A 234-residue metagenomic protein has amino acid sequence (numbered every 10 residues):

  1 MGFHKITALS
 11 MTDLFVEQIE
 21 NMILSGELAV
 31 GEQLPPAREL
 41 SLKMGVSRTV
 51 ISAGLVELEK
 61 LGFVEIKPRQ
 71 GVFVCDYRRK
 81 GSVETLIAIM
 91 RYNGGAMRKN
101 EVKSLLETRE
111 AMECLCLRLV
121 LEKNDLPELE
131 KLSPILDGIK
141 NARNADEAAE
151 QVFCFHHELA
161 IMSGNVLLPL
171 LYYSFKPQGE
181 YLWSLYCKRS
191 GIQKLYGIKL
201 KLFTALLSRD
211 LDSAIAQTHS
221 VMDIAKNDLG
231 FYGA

Functional and structural regions predicted by a protein language model:
M1-A111: Short linear motifs at protein or domain termini
M1-G2, D212-A234: C-terminal effector-binding regulatory domain of bacterial HTH transcription factors
S10, I192-K194: Short helix-capping and inter-helix turn/linker motifs at the boundaries of alpha-helical repeat units
M22, G26, G81, F175-L182 (+2 more regions): A short secondary-structure junction motif
L105-S184, L195-K199, S213-I224: Conserved amphipathic alpha-helical segments that form helical-bundle/coiled-coil interaction surfaces
